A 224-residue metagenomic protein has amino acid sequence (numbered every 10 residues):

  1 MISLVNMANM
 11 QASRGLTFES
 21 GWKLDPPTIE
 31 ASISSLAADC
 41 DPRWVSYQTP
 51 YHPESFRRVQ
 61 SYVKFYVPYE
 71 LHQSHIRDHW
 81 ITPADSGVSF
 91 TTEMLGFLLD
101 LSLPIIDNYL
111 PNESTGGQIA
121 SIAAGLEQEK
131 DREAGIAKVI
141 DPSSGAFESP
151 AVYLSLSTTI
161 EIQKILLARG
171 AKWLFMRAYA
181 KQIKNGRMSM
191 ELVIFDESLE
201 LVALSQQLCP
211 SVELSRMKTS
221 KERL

Functional and structural regions predicted by a protein language model:
M1-L224: Terminal targeting signals and extreme-terminal segments of soluble enzymes
